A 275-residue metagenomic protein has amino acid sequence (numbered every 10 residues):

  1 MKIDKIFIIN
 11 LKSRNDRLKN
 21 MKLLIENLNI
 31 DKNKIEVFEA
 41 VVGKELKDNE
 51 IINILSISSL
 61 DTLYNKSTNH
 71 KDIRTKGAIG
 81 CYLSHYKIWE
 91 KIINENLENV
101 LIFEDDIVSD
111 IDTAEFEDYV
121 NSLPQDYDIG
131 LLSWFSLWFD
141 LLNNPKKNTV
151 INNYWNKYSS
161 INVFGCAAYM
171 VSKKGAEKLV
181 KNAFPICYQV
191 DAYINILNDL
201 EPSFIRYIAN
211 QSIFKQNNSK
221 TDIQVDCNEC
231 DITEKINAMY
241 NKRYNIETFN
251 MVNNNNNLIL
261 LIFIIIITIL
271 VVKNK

Functional and structural regions predicted by a protein language model:
M1-F103, I107-K275: An acidic/histidine-cluster motif and surrounding catalytic segment that typifies divalent-metal-assisted enzyme active
